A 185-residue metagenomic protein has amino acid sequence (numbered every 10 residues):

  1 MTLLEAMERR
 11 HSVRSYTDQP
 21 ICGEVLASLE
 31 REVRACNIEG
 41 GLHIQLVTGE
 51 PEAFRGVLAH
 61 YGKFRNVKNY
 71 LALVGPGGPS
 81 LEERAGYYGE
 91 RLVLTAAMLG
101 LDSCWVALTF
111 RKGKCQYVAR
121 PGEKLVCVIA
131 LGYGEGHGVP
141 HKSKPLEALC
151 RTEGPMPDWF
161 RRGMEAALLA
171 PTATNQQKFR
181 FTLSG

Functional and structural regions predicted by a protein language model:
M1-G185: Acidic, surface-exposed loops and disordered segments
